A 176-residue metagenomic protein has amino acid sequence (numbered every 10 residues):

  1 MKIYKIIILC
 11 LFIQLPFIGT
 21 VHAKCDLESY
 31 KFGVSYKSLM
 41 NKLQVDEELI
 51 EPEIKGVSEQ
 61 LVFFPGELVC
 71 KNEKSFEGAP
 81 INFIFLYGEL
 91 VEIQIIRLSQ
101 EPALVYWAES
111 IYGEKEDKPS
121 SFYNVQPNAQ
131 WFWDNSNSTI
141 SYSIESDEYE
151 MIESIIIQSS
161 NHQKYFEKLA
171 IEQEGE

Functional and structural regions predicted by a protein language model:
M1-A23: Classical Sec-dependent N-terminal signal peptides that target proteins to the secretory pathway
Q14, S29, K74-S75: Extracellular/secretory pathway and lumenal proteins
H22-P65, Y87, V91-E176: Non-cytosolic coordination micro-motifs
V57-I84: Compositionally biased P/S/T/G-rich terminal and signal peptide-adjacent segments that lie outside catalytic cores
